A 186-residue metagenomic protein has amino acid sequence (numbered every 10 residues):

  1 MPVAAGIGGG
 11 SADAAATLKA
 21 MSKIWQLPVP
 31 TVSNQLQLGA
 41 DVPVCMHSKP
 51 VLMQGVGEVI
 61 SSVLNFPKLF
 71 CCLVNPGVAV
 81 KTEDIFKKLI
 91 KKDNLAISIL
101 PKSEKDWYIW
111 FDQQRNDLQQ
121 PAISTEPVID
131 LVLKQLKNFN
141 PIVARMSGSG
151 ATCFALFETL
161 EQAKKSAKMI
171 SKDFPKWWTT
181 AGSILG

Functional and structural regions predicted by a protein language model:
M1-G6, I142-A144: Short pre-catalytic strand/loop immediately N-terminal to key active-site residues, enriched for Gly-Thr
A5-V32: DPxDG-like acidic metal-binding loop motif
G9-G10, M146-A151: Glycine-rich beta-strand-to-loop/alpha-helix junction loops that act as flexible
K19, V32-S33, K134, K168: Active-site phosphate/pyrophosphate- and oxyanion-stabilizing loops and adjacent acidic/basic residues in soluble
Q26-S62: Glycine/threonine-rich beta-strand-loop-alpha-helix active-site module that forms ligand/phosphate-binding
H47-V143, E158-K176, T180-G186: Conserved, helical-rich catalytic subdomain that frames metal- and/or nucleotide-binding sites in enzyme alpha/beta
F154-L156: Short hydrophobic/aromatic beta-strand micro-patches that form the beta-sheet surface supporting nucleotide- or nucleic
